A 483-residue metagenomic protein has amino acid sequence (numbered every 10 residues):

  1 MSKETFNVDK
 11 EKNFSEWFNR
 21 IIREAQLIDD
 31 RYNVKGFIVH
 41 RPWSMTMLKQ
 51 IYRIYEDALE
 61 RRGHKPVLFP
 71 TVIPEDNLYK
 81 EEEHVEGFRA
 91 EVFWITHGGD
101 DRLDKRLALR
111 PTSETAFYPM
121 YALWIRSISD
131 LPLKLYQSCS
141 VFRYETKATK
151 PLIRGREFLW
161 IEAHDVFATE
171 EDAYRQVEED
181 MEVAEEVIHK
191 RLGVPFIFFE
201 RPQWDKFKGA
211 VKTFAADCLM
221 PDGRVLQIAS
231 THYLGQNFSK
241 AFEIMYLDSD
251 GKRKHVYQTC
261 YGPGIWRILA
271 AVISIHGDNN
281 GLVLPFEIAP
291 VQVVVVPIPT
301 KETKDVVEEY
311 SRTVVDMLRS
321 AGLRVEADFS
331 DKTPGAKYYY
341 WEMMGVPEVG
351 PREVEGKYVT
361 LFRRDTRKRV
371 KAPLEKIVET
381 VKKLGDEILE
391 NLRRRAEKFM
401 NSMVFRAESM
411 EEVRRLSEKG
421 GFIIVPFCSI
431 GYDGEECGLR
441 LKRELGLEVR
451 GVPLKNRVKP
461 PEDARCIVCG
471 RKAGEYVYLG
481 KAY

Functional and structural regions predicted by a protein language model:
M1-Y483: NTP/phosphate- and nucleic-acid-binding module
